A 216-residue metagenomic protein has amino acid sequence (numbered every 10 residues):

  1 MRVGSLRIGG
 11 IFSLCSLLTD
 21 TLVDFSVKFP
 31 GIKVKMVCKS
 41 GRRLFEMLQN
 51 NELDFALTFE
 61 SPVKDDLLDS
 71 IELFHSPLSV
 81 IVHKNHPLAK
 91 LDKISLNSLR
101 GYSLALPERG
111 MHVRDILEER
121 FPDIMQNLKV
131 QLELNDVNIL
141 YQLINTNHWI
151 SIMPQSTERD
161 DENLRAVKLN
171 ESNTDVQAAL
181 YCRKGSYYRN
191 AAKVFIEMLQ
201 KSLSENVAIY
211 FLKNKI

Functional and structural regions predicted by a protein language model:
M1-L6, N97-G101: Immediate post-signal peptide segment of exported/extracytoplasmic ligand-binding proteins
V3-F29, K33-K35, R42-F45, R109 (+1 more regions): N-terminal winged-helix
G4-G9, A56, I81, A105 (+1 more regions): Short, well-ordered beta-strand segments
L17-L18, A89, Y102-I124, Y188-A192 (+2 more regions): Secondary-structure junction motif
D20-D24, R42-L78, V82, N145-T146 (+1 more regions): Short beta-strand-centered segments that line the small-molecule binding cleft or hinge of alpha/beta clamshell
K28-F29, Y141, Q155-N163, S172-I216: C-terminal effector-binding regulatory domain of bacterial HTH transcription factors
S40, L44-E52, F59, H112-V167: Hydrophobic hinge/microswitch elements
D65-I71, H75-S76, L91, S98 (+1 more regions): Beta-alpha-beta core module
